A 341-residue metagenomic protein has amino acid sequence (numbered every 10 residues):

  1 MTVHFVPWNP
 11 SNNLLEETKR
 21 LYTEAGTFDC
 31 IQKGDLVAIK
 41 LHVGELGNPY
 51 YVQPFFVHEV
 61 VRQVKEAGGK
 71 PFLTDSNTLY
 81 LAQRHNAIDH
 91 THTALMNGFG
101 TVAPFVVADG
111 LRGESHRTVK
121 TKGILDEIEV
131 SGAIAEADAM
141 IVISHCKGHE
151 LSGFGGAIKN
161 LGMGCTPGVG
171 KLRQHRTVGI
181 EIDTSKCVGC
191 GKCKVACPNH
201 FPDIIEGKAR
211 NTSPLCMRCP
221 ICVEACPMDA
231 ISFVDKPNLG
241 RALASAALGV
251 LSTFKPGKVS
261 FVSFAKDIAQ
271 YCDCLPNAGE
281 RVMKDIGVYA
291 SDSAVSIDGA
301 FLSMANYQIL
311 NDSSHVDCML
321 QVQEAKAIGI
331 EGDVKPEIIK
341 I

Functional and structural regions predicted by a protein language model:
T2-L41, L46-G47, V52-F55, A67-D75 (+1 more regions): Extended, low-polarity segments enriched in aliphatic/aromatic residues
H58: Residues forming the Rossmann-fold NAD(P)(H) cofactor-binding site
V61-R62: Terminal amphipathic helices with adjacent charged low-complexity linkers/tails
